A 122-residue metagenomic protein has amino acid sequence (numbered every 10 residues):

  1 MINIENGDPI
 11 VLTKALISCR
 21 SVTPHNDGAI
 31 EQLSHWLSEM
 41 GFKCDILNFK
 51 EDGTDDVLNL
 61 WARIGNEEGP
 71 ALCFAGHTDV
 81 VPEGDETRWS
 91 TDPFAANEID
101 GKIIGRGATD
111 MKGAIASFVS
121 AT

Functional and structural regions predicted by a protein language model:
M1-A108: Acidic/His- and Gly-rich active-site-bordering loop/insert found across diverse amide/peptide-bond hydrolases
G107-T122: Active-site alpha-helical elements of protease catalytic centers
